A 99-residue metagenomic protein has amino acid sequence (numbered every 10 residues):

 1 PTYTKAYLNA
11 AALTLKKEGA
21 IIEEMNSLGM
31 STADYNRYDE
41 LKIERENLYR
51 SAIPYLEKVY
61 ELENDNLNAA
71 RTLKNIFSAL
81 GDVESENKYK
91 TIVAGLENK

Functional and structural regions predicted by a protein language model:
T14, F77-S78: Residue at a conserved register position within TPR or TPR-like alpha-solenoid repeats
K16-Y55: Short coil/linker segments at helix-helix boundaries
